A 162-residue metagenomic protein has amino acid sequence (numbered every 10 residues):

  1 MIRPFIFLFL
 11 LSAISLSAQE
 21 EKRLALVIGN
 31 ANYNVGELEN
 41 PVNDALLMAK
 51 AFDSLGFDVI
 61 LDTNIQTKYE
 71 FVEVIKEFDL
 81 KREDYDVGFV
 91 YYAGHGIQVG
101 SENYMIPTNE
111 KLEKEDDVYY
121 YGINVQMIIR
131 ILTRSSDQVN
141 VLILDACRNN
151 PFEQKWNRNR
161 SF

Functional and structural regions predicted by a protein language model:
I2, V59, K68-A93, I97-N157: Caspase-like (clan CD) cysteine peptidase catalytic core
P4-I14: Sec-dependent N-terminal signal peptides
L16-E20: Boundary at the C-terminal end of the N-terminal hydrophobic targeting segment
E21-G36: Short glycine-rich His-centered loop
I28-N30, N64, D145: Cofactor-binding loop segments of dinucleotide-utilizing enzymes, especially the Rossmann-like FAD- and NAD(P)+-binding
N32-L46: Glycine- and acidic-residue-enriched helix-capping/strand-helix junction motifs
A45-A49, V59: A generic structural signal for short, well-ordered alpha-helical segments in conserved domains
D53-T63: Short beta-strand elements in bilobed, periplasmic/extracellular small-molecule ligand-binding domains
